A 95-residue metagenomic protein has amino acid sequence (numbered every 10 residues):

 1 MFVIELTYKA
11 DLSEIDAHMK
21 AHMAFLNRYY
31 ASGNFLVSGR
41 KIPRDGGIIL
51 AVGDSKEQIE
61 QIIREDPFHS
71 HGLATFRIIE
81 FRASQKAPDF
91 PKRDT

Functional and structural regions predicted by a protein language model:
M1-T95: Conserved, structured core segments of small domains
